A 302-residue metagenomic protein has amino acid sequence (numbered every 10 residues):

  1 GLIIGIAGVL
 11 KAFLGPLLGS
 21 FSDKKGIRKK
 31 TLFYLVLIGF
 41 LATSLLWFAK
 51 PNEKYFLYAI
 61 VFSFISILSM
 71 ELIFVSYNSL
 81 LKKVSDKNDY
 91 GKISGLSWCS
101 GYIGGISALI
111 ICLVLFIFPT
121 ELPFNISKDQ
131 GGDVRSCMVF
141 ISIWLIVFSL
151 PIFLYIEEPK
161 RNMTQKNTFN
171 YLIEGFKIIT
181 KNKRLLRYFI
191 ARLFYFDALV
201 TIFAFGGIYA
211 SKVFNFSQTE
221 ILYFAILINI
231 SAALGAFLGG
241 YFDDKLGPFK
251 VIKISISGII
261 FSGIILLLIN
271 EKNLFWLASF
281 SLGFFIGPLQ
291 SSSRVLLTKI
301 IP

Functional and structural regions predicted by a protein language model:
G1, A204-I221: Short amphipathic helix-loop junctions that connect adjacent transmembrane helices in Major Facilitator Superfamily/SLC
F13-I27, G235-P248: Helix-to-loop junctions at the C-terminal end of transmembrane segments in multipass secondary transporters
K30-L45, K250-I265: Structural signature of the two symmetry-related core transmembrane helices
W47-F62, L267-S279: Helix-loop junctions at membrane interfaces in 12-TM secondary transporters
E71-S85, P288-P302: Intracellular juxtamembrane helix-capping segments at the cytosolic ends of symmetry-related transmembrane helices
S94-F116: Glycine-rich segments within core transmembrane alpha-helices of 12-TM secondary carriers
A108-E121, S142-R161: C-terminal membrane-cytosol helix-exit motif in multi-pass small-molecule transporters
E157-I190: Juxtamembrane intracellular "pre-TM" segments in multi-pass secondary transporters
